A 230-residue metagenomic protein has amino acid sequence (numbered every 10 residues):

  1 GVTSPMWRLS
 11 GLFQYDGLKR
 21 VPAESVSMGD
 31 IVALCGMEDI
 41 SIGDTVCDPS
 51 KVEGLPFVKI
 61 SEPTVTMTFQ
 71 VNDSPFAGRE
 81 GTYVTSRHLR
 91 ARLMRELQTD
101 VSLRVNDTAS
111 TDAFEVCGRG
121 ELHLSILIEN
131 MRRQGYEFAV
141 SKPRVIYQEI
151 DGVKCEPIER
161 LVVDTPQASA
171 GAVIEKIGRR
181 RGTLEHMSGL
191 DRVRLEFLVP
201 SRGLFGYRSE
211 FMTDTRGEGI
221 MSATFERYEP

Functional and structural regions predicted by a protein language model:
G1-M67, A77-R79: Conserved nucleotide-binding/hydrolysis modules and their immediate coupling elements across P-loop/ASCE NTPase motors
G11-F13, G36, D48-S50, F69-D73 (+6 more regions): Flexible glycine-/small-residue-rich
L12-V26, C155, V199-S201, G206 (+2 more regions): Long insertion/accessory domains within large nucleic-acid-processing enzymes
G17-E24, D48, E53-F57, Q98-V105 (+3 more regions): Active-site phosphate-binding and catalytic loops of NTP-dependent enzymes
D48-T66, Y83-S86, A91, A139-C155 (+1 more regions): Long, charged amphipathic helices and adjacent flexible linkers at domain junctions
E62-E80, D151-T165: Short glycine-/aliphatic-rich beta-strand segments at the starts of folded cytosolic domains
S74-L97: A short, contiguous, amphipathic alpha-helix enriched in charged residues
R90, V101-T183, G189-P200, E210 (+1 more regions): Conserved structured catalytic cores and adjacent interaction surfaces of nucleotide-binding/hydrolyzing enzymes
